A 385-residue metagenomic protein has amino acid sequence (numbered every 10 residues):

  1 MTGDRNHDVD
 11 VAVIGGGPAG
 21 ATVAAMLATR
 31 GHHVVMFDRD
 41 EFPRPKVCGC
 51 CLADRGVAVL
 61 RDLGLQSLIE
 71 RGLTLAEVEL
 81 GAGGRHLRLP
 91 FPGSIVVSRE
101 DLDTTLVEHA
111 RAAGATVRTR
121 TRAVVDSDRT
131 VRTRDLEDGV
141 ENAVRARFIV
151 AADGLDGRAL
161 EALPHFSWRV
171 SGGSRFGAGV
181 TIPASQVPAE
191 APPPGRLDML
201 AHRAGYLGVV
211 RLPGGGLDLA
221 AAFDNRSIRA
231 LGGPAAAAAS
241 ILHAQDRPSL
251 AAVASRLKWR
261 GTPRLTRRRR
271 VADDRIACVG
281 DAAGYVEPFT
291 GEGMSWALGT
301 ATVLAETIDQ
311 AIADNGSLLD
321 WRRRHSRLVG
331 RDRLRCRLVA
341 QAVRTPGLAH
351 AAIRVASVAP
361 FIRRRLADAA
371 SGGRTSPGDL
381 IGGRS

Functional and structural regions predicted by a protein language model:
D4-G17: Beta1/beta-strand and adjacent pyrophosphate-binding region of the FAD-binding site in flavoprotein oxidoreductases
I14, A28-C48: Glycine-rich FAD pyrophosphate-binding loop
G20-A21: N-terminal Rossmann-fold NAD(P) dinucleotide-binding loop
E41-L63: Conserved N-terminal glycine-rich FAD pyrophosphate-binding loop of Rossmann-like flavoproteins
V57-V107: A conserved beta-strand/loop capping segment in the N-terminal third of enzymes that catalyze redox or closely related
R111-P248: Predominantly flavin-linked oxidoreductase catalytic cores and closely associated redox partners
S227-T307, A313: FAD/FMN-dependent oxidoreductases across multiple families
E306-S385: C-terminal helical "tail/cap" subdomain of flavin- and related membrane-associated enzymes
